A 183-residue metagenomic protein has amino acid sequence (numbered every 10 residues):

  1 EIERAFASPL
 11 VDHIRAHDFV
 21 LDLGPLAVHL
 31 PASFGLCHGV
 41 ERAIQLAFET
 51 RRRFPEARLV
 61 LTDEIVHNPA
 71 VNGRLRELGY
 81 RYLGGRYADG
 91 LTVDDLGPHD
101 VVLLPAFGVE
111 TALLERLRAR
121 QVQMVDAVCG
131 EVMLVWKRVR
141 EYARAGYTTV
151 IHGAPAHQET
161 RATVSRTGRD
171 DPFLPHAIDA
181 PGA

Functional and structural regions predicted by a protein language model:
E1-A183: The feature marks the mature, well-folded catalytic cores of soluble enzymes
